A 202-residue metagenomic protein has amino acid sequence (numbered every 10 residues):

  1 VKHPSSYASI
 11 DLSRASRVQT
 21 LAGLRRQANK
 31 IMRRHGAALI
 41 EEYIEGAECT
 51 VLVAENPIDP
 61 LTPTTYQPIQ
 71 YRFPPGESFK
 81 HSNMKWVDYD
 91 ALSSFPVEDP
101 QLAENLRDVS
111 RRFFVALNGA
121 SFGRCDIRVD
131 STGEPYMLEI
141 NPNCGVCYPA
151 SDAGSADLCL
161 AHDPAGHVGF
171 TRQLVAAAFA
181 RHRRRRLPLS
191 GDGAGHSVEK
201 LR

Functional and structural regions predicted by a protein language model:
V1-R25: Conserved anion/nucleotide-ligand pocket segment
K2, E41, T171: Short beta-strand segments
H3-S5, R72, W86, N141-C144: Short, small-residue-rich loop/turn micro-motifs
A8, E48, G145: Conserved protein kinase catalytic core
A8-I10, A91-S93, A150: Short small-residue beta-strand/loop micro-motif enriched in glycine and branched aliphatics
R14-S16, E55, S155, H167: Short, glycine/charged-enriched secondary-structure capping and boundary segments
S16-D108, V129-Y136: Phosphate-binding site of ATP-dependent enzymes
P60, D99-R202: ATP-dependent carboxylate activation and anion-phosphoryl transfer catalytic cores that bind Mg-ATP to form
